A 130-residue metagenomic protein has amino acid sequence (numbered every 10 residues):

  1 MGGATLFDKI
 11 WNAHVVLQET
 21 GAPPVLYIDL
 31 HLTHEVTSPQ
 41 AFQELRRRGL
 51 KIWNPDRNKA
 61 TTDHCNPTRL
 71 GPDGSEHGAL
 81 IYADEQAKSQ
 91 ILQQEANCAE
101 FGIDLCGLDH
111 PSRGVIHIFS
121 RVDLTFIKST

Functional and structural regions predicted by a protein language model:
M1-T130: Fe-S-dependent hydro-lyases/dehydratases of central metabolism
